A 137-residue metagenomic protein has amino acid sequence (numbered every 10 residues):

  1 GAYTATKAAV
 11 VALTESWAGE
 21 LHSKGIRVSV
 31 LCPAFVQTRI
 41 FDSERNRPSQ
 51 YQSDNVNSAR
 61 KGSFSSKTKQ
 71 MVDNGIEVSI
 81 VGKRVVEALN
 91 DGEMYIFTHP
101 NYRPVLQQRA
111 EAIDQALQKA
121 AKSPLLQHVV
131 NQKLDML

Functional and structural regions predicted by a protein language model:
Y3: Catalytic tyrosine of NAD(P)H-dependent dehydrogenase/reductases that use a Tyr as the general acid/base
T6: Active-site helix of classical SDR
A9, L13-L21, L31: Hydrophobic alpha-helix immediately C-terminal to the catalytic Tyr-X-X-X-Lys motif of short-chain
V10-T14, S53-N57, A120-P124: Glycine-rich loops and low-complexity Gly/Arg-rich segments that provide flexible linkers or classic glycine-based
S23-P100: SDR active-site lid
S63-F64, Q108, A120: Charged, glycine-enriched surface loops/patches that mediate electrostatic binding to polyanionic ligands
Y95-E111, Q115: Terminal hydrophobic/aromatic helix or amphipathic segment near a protein terminus
Q115-L137: Non-catalytic terminal and boundary segments that flank Rossmann-like NAD(P)-dependent oxidoreductase
